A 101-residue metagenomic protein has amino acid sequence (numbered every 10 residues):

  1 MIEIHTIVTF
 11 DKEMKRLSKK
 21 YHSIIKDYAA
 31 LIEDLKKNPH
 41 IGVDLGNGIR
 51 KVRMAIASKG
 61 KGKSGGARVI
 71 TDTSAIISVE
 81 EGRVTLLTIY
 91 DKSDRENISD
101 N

Functional and structural regions predicted by a protein language model:
M1, N47-I49, G82: Sequence-level motif detector for i,i+2 pairs with an aromatic at +2
M1-A29: Arg/Lys-rich, positively charged N-terminal/basic patches that mediate binding to nucleic acids
K15, A57, D91-K92: A broad detector of the eukaryotic-type serine/threonine protein kinase catalytic domain
S18-K20, H40, S93: Charge-dense, helix-prone N-terminal extensions
K19, K37, A75-V79: Secondary-structure boundary motif
D34-K61: A short, surface-exposed loop/turn module that caps and links secondary-structure elements
G62-G66: Conserved ABC ATPase signature
A67, D72-N101: Enriched for short, Lys/Arg-rich terminal
